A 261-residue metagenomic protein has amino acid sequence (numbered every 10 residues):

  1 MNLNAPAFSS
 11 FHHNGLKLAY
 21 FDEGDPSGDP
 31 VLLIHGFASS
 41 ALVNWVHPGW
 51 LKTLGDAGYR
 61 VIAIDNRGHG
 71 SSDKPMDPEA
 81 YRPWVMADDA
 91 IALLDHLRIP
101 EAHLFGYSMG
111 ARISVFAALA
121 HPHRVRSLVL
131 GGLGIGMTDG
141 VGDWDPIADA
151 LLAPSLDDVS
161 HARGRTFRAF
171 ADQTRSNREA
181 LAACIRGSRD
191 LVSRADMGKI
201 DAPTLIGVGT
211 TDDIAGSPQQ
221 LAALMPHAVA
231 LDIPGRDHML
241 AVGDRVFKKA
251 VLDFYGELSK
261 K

Functional and structural regions predicted by a protein language model:
L16-D73: Conserved HGGG/HGGXW glycine-rich cap/lid loop of the alpha/beta-hydrolase fold
H35, A102, G106-A111: Conserved alpha/beta-hydrolase "nucleophile elbow" surrounding the catalytic nucleophile
W84-A102: Conserved acidic catalytic loop of the alpha/beta-hydrolase fold
R112-S155: Flexible "cap/lid" loop of the alpha/beta hydrolase fold
R168-S193: Hydrophobic, aromatic-rich cap/lid helix
I200, I206-V208: Short beta-strand/loop motif that positions the catalytic acidic residue of the alpha/beta-hydrolase fold
D213-P218: Conserved alpha/beta-hydrolase "acid-adjacent" motif
I233-K261: Catalytic active-site module of serine/aspartate enzymes centered on a nucleophile-bearing elbow/loop
